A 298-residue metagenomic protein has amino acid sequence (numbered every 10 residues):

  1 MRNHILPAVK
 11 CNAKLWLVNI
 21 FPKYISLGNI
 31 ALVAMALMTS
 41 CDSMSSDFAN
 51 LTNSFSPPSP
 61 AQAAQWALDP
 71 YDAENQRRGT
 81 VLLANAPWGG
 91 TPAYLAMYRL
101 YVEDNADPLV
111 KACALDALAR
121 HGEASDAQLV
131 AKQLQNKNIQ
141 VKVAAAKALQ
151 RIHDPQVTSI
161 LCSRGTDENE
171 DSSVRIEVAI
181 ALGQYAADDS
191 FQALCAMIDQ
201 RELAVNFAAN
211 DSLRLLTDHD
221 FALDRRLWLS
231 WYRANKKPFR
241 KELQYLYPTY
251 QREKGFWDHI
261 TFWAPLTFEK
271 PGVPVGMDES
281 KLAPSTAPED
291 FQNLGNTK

Functional and structural regions predicted by a protein language model:
R2-I30: Bacterial N-terminal signal peptides that target proteins for export
M38-S40: C-terminal motif of bacterial Sec signal peptides marking the signal peptidase cleavage site
S45-F55, E74-G89, L109-E123, L129-K132 (+6 more regions): Structural detector for internal amphipathic alpha-helices that build alpha-solenoid repeat scaffolds
L51-A67, W88-E103, E123-Q135, D154-T166 (+2 more regions): Amphipathic alpha-helical scaffolding segments comprising HEAT/armadillo-like alpha-solenoid repeats
Y71-D72, A106-D107, K137-N138, N169-D171 (+1 more regions): Short inter-helical turns and helix N-cap capping residues of alpha-solenoid HEAT/ARM repeat scaffolds
I198-L203, R214-T217, R226-K236: TPR/TPR-like (Sel1-like) alpha-helical repeat modules
D224-D258, F262-A264: Pro/Ala/Gly-rich low-complexity, hydrophilic intrinsically disordered segments
W257-K298: Eukaryotic intrinsically disordered, low-complexity regulatory tails and linkers enriched in charged/polar residues
